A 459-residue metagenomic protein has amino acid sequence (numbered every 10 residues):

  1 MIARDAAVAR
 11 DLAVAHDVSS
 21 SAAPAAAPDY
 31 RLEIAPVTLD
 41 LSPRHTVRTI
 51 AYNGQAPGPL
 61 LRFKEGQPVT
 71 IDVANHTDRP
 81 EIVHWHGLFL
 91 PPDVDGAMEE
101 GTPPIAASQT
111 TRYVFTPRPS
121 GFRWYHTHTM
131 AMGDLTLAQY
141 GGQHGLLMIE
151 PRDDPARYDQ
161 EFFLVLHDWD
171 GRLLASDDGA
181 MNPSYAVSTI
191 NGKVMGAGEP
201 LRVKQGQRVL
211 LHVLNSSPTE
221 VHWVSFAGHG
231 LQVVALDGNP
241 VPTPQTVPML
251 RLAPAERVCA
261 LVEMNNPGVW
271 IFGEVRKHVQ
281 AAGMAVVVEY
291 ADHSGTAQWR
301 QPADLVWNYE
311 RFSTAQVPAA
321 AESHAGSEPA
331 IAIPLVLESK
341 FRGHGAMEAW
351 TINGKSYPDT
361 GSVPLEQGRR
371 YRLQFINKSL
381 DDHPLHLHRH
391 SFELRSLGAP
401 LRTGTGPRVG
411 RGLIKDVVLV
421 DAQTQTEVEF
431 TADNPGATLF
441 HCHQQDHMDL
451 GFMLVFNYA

Functional and structural regions predicted by a protein language model:
R4-R31, D134, Q139-G171, P242-D382 (+2 more regions): Extended terminal and domain-junction accessory segments
A25-A51, F63-G66: Mature N-terminal segment immediately following signal peptide/propeptide cleavage in secreted/periplasmic
T38-P43, D72, P80-V83, D93 (+3 more regions): Short, solvent-exposed loop/turn elements at domain surfaces
P43-H45, R79-H86, H126, H212 (+3 more regions): Short, hydrophobic/aromatic beta-strand segments
A56, L60-F63, W85-P119, G196-L201 (+3 more regions): Extracytoplasmic beta-sandwich strand-turn segments characteristic of Greek-key/jelly-roll folds
Q67-V69, Q207-L211, R369-Y371: Structural beta-strand segments of beta-rich domains
V73-T77, V213-S217, F375-S379: Asparagine-centered strand-capping/turn motif at beta-strand->loop junctions
Q160-Q207, L214-P218, K340, G345-K355: Acidic-aromatic/histidine active-site loop/patch
